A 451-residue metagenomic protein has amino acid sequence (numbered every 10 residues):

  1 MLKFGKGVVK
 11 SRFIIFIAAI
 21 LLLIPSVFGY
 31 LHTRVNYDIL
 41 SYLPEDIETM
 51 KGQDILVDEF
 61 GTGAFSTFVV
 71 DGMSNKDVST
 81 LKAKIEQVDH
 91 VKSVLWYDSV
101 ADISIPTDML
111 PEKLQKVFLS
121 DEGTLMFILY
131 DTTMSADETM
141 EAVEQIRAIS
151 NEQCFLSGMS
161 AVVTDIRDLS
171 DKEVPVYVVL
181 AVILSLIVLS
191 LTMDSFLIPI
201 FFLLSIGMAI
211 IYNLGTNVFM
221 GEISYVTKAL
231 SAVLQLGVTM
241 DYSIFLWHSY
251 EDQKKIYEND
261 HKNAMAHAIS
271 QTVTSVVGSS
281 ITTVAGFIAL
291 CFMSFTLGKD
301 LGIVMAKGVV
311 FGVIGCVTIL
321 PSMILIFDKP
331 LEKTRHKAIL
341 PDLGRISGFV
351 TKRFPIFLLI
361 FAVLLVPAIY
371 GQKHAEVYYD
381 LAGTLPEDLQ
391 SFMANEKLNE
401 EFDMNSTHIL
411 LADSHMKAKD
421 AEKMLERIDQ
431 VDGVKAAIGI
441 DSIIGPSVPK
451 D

Functional and structural regions predicted by a protein language model:
M1-V35, M134-Y379: Membrane-embedded transmembrane helical bundles of large multi-pass transporters/channels
N36-P44, E48, Q53-T67, M73-D77 (+2 more regions): Juxtamembrane segments of multi-pass membrane proteins
D54, D58, K76, T80 (+7 more regions): Extracytoplasmic
T67-V69, L125-L129, F155, S243-F245 (+1 more regions): Soluble periplasmic/extracytoplasmic beta-strand elements of cell-envelope proteins
D71-G72, D102: Short Fe-S-cluster ligation motifs
H90-S93, S249, G433-A436: Glycine-centered tight turns that cap/initiate beta-strands
W96, F155-G158, A437-G439: A structural preference for short, hydrophobic beta-strand core positions in alpha/beta folds
S99, I281, M323, S442-I443: Short, ordered loop/turn segments at secondary-structure junctions
